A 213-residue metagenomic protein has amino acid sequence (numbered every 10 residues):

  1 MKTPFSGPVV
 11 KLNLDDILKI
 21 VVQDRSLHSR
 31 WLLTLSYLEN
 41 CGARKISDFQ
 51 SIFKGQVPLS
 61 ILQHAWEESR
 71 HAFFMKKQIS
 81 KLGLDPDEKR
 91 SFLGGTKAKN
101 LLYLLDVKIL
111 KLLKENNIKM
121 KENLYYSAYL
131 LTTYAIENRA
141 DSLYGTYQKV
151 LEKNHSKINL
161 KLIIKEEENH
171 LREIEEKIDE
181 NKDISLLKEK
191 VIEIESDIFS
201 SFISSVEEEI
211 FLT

Functional and structural regions predicted by a protein language model:
M1-T213: Non-heme di-metal
